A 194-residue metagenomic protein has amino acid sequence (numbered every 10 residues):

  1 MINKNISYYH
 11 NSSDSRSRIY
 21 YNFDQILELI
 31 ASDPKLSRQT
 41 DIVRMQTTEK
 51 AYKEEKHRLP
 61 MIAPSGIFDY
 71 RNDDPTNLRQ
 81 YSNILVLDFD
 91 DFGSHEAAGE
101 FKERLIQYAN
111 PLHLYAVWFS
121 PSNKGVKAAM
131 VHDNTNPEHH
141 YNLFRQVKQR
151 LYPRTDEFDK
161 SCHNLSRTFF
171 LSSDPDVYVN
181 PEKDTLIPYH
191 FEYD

Functional and structural regions predicted by a protein language model:
M1-K124, V131-Y141, Q146: Signature for HUH/AEP ssDNA processing cores
M1-R18, Q25-E28, D133-N134, R154-D194: Catalytic "initiation/cleavage/transfer" segments centered on a nucleophilic residue and adjacent nucleic-acid-engaging
H113, K148-D156: A common structural junction motif
F119-V126, H163-T168: Short Gly/Ser/Thr- and Asp/Glu-enriched loop/turn motifs at secondary-structure junctions
